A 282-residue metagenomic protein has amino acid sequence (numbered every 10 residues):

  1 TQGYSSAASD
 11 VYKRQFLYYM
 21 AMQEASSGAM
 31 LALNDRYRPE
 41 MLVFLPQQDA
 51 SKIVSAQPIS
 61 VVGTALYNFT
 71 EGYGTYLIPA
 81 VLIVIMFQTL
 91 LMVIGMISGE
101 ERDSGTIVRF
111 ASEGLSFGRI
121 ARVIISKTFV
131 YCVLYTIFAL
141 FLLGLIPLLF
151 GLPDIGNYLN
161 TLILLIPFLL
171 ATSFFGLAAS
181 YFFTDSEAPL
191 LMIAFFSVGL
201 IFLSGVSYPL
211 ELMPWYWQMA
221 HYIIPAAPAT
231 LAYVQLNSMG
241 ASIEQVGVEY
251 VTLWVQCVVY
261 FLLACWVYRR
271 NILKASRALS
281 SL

Functional and structural regions predicted by a protein language model:
T1-Y12: Single conserved hydrophobic/aromatic residue that forms the stacking wall/gate of nucleotide- or nucleobase-binding
S5, P79, I125-S126, P189-M192: Hydrophobic core positions of alpha-helical segments in small-molecule transporters and transporter systems
K13-F16, E24, D35-I137, I146-L149 (+3 more regions): Transmembrane helix-boundary elements of multi-pass transport/secretion proteins, especially ABC-type permease modules
Q15-Y19, Q23, T172, Y222: Solvent-exposed, acidic/flexible segments
A21, A25-G28, A32: Extracytoplasmic/secreted proteins, especially bacterial periplasmic and envelope-associated proteins
V133, G144-L145, P153-L282: Membrane-spanning alpha-helical segments of multipass transporters and channels
F141: Oxyanion-binding "anion nests"
